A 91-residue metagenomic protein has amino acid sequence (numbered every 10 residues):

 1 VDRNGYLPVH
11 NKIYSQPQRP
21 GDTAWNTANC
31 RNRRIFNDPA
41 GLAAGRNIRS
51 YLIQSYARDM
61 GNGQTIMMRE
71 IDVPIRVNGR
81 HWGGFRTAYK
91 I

Functional and structural regions predicted by a protein language model:
V1-R46: Extracellular/periplasmic ligand-sensing ectodomains of membrane signal-transduction proteins
N29-I91: Sensory/regulatory domains in signal-transduction proteins
